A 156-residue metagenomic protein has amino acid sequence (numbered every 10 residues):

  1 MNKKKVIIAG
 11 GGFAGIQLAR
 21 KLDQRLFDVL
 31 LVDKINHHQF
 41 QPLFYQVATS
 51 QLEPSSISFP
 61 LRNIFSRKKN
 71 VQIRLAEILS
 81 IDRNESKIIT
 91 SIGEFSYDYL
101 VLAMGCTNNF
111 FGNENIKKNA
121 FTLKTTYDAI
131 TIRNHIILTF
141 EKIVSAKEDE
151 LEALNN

Functional and structural regions predicted by a protein language model:
M1-K3, V71-N155: FAD-binding core/adjacent interface of flavoenzyme oxidoreductases
M1-R74, L154-N156: Beta1-alpha1 glycine-rich phosphate/pyrophosphate-binding loop at the start of Rossmann-like nucleotide-binding domains
